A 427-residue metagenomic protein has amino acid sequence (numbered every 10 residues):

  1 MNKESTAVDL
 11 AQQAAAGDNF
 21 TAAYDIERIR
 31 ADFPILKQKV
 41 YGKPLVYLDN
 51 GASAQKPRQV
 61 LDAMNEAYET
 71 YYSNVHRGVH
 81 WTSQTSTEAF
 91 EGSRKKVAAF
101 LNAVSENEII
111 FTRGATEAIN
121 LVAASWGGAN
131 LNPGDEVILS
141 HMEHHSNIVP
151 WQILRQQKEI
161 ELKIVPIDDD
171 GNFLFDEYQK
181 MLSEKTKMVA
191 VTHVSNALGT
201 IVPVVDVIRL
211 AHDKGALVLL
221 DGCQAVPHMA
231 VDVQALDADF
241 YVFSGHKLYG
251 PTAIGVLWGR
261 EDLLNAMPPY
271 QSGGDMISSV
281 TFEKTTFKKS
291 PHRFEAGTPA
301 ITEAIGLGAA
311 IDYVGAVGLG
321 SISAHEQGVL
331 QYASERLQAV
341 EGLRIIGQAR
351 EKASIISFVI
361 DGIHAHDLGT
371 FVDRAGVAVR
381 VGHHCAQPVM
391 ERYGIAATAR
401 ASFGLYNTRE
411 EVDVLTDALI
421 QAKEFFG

Functional and structural regions predicted by a protein language model:
M1-G427: Pyridoxal 5′-phosphate
